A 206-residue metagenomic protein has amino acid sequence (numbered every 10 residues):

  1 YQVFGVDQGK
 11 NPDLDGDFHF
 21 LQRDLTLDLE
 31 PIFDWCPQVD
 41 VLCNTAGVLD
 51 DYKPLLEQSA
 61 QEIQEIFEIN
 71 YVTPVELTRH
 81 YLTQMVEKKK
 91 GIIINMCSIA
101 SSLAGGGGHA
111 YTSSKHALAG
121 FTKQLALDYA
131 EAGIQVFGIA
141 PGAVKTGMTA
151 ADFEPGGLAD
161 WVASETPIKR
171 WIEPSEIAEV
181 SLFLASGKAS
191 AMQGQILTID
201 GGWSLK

Functional and structural regions predicted by a protein language model:
K53-L55, E62-Q64, V162: Substrate-binding pocket helix/loop in short-chain dehydrogenase/reductase
Q58, A104-S113, Q124: Active-site loop-to-helix junction immediately N-terminal to the catalytic Tyr of the SDR YXXXK motif in Rossmann-fold
T78, S114, T122: Active-site helix of classical SDR
S98: Residue(s) in the substrate-gating loop at a strand-loop-helix junction that position the organic substrate next
L103, L182, Q193-K206: Short C-terminal tail/terminal secondary-structure segment of NAD(P)H-dependent dehydrogenase/reductase domains
A130, Q135, M192-G194: Short, small/polar-rich loop/turn modules that mediate ligand/substrate recognition or access, typified
T166-I177, K188: A conserved structural motif in NAD(P)-dependent oxidoreductases
